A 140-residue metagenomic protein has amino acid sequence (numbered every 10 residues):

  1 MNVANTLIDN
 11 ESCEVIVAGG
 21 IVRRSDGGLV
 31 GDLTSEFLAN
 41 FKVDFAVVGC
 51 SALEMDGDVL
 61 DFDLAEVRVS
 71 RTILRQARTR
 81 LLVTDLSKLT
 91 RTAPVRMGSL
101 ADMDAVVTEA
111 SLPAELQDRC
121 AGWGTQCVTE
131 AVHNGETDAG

Functional and structural regions predicted by a protein language model:
N2-G140: Conserved phosphate- and dinucleotide-binding cores of soluble alpha/beta proteins, encompassing both enzyme active
